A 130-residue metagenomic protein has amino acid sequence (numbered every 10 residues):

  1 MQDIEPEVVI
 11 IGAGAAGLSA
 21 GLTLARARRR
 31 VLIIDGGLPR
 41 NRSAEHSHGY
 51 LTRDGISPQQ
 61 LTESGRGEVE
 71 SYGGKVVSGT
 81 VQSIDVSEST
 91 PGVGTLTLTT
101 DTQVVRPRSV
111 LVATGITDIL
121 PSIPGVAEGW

Functional and structural regions predicted by a protein language model:
M1-V8, V76-W130: FAD-binding core/adjacent interface of flavoenzyme oxidoreductases
Q2, P6-E63: Beta1-alpha1 glycine-rich phosphate/pyrophosphate-binding loop at the start of Rossmann-like nucleotide-binding domains
L22-A25, R66, R108, T117: Predominant activation on well-ordered alpha-helical scaffold segments within soluble catalytic domains
R42-V104: N-terminal Rossmann-like dinucleotide/flavin-binding domain of flavoprotein oxidoreductases that bind FAD/FMN
